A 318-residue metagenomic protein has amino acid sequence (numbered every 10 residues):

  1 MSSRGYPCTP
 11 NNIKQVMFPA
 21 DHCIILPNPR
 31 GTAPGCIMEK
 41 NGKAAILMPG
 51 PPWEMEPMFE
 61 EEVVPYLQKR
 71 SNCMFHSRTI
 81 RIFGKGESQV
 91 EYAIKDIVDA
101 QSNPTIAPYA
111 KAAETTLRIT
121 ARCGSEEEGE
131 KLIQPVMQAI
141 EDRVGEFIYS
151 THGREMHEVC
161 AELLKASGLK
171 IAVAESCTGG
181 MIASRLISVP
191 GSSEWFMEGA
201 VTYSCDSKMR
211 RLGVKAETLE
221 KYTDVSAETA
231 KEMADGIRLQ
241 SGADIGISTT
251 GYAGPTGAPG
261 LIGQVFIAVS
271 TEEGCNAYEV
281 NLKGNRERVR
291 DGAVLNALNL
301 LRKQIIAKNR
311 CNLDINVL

Functional and structural regions predicted by a protein language model:
M1-R70, Y222-D224: Proline/glycine-rich low-complexity loops and linkers
S2-Y6, C23, N41, E60 (+9 more regions): Generic secondary-structure signature for well-ordered alpha-helical cores
P19, L26, E39, M48-G50 (+4 more regions): Short beta-strand segments
A20, P34, K43, P104 (+2 more regions): Change "...and in nucleic-acid phosphodiester-cleaving endonucleases..." to "...and in nucleic-acid processing enzymes
H22-I24, K43-I46, T79, P104-A107 (+3 more regions): Structural motif
E39-K40, L47-A113, R118-T120, E128-I133: Accessory alpha-helical/coil subdomains and C-terminal extensions that flank or cap enzyme catalytic cores
K40-G42, A112, C123-G124, S270-G274: Short acidic-glycine loop/turn motifs at beta-strand connectors
E128-L318: Short alpha-helical segments enriched in small residues
